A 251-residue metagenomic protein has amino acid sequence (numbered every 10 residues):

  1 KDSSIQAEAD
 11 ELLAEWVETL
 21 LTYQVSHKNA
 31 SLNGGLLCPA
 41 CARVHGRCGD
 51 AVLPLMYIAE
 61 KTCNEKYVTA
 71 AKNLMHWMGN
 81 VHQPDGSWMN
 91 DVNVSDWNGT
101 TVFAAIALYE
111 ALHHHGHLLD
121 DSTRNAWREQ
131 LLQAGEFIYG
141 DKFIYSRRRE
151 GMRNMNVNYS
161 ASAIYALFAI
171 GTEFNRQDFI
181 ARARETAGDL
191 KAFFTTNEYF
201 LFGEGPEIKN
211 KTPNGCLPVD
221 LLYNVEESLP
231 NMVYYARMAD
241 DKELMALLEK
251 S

Functional and structural regions predicted by a protein language model:
K1-D50, Y57, K61-S87, L132 (+1 more regions): Low-complexity, Ser/Thr/Pro/Gly-enriched N-terminal "stalk/linker" regions
K1-I5, G49-E65, F103-S122, S162-Q177 (+2 more regions): Well-ordered alpha-helical scaffold segments within catalytic/enzyme domains
T22-G49, D85-V102, K142-A161, N197-S228 (+1 more regions): Solvent-exposed loop and edge beta-strand segments that line ligand/cofactor-binding and catalytic clefts
H27, E65, V81-W88, H115-L119 (+4 more regions): Alpha-solenoid repeat scaffolds
M75-H82, V92, L108-L119, G135 (+1 more regions): Generic hydrophobic/packing signal
D121-I208, G215, L221, V225 (+2 more regions): Eukaryote-skewed repeat-based solenoidal scaffolds used as protein-protein interaction platforms, primarily
